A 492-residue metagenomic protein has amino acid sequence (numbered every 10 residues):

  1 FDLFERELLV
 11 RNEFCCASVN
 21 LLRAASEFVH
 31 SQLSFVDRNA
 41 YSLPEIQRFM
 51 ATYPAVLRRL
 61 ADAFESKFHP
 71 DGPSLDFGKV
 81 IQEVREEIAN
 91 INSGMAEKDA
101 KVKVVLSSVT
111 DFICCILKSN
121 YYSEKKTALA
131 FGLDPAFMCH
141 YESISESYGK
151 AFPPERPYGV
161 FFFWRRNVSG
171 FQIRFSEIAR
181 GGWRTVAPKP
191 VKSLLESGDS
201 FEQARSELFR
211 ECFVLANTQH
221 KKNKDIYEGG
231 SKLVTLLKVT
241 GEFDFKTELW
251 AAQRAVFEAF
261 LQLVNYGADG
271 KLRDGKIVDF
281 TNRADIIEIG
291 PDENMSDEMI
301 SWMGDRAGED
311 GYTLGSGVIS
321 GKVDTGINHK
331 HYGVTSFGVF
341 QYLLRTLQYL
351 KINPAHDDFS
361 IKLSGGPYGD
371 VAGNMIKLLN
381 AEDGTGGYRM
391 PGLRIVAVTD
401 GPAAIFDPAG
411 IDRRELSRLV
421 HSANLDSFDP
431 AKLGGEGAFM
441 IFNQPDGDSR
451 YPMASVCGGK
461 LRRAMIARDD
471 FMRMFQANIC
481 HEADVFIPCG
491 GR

Functional and structural regions predicted by a protein language model:
F1-C16, N20, A204-S206, C212 (+1 more regions): Structured mid-domain segments that build the active-site/substrate or prosthetic-cofactor binding neighborhood
F1-K150, S169-F171: Often metal-dependent polyanion-binding catalytic scaffolds in large enzymes
D37-D71, E242-A251, V256, N282 (+2 more regions): Terminal amphipathic helices with adjacent charged low-complexity linkers/tails
A151-W164, S206-N223: Conserved alpha/beta core surface patches that mediate binding of polyanionic ligands
R180-L194, L314-N328, M440, G447-G458 (+1 more regions): Gly-rich Lys/Arg/Thr-decorated short loops/hinges at beta-loop-alpha junctions or inter-strand turns that position
C212-F359, T399: Glycine/serine-rich phosphate-binding loop and adjoining beta1-alpha1 elements at the start of nucleotide-handling
G321-D470: Glycine-rich phosphate/diphosphate-binding loop of Rossmann-like nucleotide-binding domains
K460-R492: Long hydrophobic segments that form regular secondary structure
